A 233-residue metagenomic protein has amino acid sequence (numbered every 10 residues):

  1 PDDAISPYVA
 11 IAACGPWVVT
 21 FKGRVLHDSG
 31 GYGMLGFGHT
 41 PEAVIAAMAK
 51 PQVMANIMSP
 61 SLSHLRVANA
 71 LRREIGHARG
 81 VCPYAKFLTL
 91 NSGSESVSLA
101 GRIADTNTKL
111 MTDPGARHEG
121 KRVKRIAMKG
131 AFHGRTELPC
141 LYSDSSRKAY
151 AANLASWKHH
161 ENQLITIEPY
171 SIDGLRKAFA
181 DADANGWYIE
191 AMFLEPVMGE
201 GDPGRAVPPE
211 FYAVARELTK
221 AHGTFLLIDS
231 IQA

Functional and structural regions predicted by a protein language model:
P1-Y84, F211, E217: N-terminal glycine-rich, Lys/His-bearing helix-loop that initiates the first secondary-structure elements of many
F21, S29, S96, P196 (+1 more regions): Generic detector of well-ordered alpha-helical packing
R24, A191, F225-L226: Hydrophobic "anchor" residues on beta-strands that sit immediately upstream of conserved functional sites
H27, M128, L194, I228-D229: Active-site flanking residues adjacent to catalytic metal/cofactor-binding acidic residues
G31, S171, M198, Q232-A233: Short, glycine/acidic-enriched loop or turn micro-motifs at the edges of active sites
I57-L65, F87-V97, Q232: Active-site nucleophile and cofactor-binding loops and adjacent substrate-binding regions of central metabolic enzymes
R72-L194, M198, P209-E210: PLP-dependent aspartate aminotransferase-fold enzymes
R205-A233: Catalytic PLP-binding core of fold-type I/II PLP enzymes
